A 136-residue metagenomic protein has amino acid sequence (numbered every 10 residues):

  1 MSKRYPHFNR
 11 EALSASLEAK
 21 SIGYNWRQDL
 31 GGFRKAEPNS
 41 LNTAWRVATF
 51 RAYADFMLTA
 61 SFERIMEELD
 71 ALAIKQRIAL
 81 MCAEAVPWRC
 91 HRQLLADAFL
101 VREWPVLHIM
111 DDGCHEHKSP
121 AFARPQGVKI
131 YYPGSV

Functional and structural regions predicted by a protein language model:
M1-V136: Residues lining hydrophobic/aromatic ligand-binding pockets adjacent to catalytic sites
